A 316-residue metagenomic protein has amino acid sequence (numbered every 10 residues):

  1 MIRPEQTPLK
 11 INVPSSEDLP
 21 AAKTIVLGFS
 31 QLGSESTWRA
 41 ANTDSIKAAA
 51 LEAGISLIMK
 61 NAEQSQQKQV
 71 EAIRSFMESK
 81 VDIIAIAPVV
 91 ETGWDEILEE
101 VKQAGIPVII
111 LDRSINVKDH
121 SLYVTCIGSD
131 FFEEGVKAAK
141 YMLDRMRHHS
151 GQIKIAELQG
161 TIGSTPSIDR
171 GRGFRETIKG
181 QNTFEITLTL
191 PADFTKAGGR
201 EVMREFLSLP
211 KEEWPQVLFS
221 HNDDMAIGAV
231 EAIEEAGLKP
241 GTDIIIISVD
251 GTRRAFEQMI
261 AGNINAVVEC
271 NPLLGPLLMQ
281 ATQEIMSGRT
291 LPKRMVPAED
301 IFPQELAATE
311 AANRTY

Functional and structural regions predicted by a protein language model:
M1-I25, L158-I162, P166, T177-I178 (+2 more regions): Hinge/cleft segment of the Venus flytrap/periplasmic-binding protein
I2-P20, V26-S45, A49, I58-E71 (+6 more regions): Extracytoplasmic "Venus flytrap"
W38-A53, E134-A138, T165-F184, G198-V202 (+1 more regions): Short, solvent-exposed amphipathic alpha-helices that sit in or adjacent to ligand/effector-binding or catalytic
A50-A62, K154-E157, I178-K196, A298: Short beta-strand elements in bilobed, periplasmic/extracellular small-molecule ligand-binding domains
M59-N61, V117-D144, T189, A261-P272: Short beta-strand elements at the ligand-binding edges of bilobed clamshell
Q69, C126-I153, G198-M203, G251-A255 (+1 more regions): Hydrophobic alpha-helical segments within soluble ligand-binding/sensing domains
I86-Q103, F174, L188, A192-E257: Hydrophobic alpha-helical
T92-E133, K154, T252-Q258, F302: Flexible loop/hinge segments that line or gate small-molecule binding clefts
